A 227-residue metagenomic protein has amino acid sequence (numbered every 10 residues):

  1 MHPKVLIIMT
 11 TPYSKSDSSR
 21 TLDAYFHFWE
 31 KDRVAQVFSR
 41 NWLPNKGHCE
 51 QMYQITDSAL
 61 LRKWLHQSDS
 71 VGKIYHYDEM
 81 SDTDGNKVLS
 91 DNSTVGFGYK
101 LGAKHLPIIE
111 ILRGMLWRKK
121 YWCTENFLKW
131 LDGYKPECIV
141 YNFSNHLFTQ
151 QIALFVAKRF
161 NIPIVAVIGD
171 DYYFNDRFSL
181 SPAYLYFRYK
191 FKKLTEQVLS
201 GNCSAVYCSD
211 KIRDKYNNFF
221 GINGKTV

Functional and structural regions predicted by a protein language model:
M1-D84, G224: N-terminal subdomain of nucleotide-sugar transferases
T10-T11, S144, V167-Y172, V227: Histidine-centered beta-alpha loop that forms part of the nucleotide-sugar donor binding/catalytic region in diverse
V37-S39, N142, A205-S209: Replace "coordinates the UDP/GDP/TDP-sugar" with "coordinates nucleotide-activated sugar donors
Y77-C138: Conserved nucleotide-sugar donor-binding subdomain of glycosyltransferases
F127-T149, P163-V165: Short N-terminal targeting/anchoring amphipathic segment
K129, Q151, F155-R159, L185-A205: Membrane-proximal helix-turn-helix segments that form the acceptor-binding/catalytic region of lipid-linked
F155-N175: Active-site proximal beta-strand in glycosyltransferases
R213-V227: Helix-loop-beta element that forms the nucleotide-linked donor phosphate-binding surface in glycosyltransferases
